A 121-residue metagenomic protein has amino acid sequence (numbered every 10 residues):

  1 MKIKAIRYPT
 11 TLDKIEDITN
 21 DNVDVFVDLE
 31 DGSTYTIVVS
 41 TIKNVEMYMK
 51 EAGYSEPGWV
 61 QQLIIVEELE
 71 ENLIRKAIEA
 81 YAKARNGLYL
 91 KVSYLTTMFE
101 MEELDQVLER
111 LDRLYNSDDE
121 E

Functional and structural regions predicted by a protein language model:
M1-L90: Short helix/strand-capping turn motifs
E68-E121: Acidic, proline/glycine-rich low-complexity IDRs
